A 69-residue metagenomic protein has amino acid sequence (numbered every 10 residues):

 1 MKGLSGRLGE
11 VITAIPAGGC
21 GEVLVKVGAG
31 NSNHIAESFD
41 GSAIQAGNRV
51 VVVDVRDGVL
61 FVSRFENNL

Functional and structural regions predicted by a protein language model:
M1-L69: Terminal membrane-proximal soluble interaction domains of membrane-associated proteins
